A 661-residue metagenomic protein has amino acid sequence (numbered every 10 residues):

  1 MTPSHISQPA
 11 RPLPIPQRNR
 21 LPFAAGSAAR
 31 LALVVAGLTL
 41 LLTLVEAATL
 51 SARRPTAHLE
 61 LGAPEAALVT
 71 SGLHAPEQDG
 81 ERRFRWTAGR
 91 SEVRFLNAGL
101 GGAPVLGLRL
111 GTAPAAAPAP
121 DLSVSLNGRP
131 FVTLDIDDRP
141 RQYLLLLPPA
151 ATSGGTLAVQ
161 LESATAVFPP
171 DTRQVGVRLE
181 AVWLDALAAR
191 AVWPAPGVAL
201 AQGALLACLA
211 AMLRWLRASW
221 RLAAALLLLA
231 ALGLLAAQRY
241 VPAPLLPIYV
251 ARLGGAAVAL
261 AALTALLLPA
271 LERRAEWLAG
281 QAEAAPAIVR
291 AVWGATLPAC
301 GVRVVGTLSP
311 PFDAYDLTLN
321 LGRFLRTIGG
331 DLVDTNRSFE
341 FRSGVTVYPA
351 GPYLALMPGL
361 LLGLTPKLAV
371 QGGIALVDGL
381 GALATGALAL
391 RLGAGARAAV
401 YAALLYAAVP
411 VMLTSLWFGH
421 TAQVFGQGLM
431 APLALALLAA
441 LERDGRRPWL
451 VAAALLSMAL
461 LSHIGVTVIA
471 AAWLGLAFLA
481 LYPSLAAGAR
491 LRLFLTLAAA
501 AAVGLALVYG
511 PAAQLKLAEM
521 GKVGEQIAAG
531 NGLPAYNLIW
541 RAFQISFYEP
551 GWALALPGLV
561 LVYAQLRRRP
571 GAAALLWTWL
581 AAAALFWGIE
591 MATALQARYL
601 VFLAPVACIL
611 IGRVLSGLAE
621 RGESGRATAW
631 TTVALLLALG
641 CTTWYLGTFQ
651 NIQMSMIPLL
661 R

Functional and structural regions predicted by a protein language model:
Q8-A47, R214-A231, R252-V305, T628-V633: Start-transfer (signal-anchor) and selected internal transmembrane alpha helices of multi-pass inner/ER membrane
G197-L205, V508-G510, I527-W579, W587-E590: Alpha-helical transmembrane segments at the extracellular/periplasmic loop-to-helix junctions of multi-pass membrane
R221-A237, A291-P298, W473, L497 (+2 more regions): Transmembrane alpha-helix segments characteristic of polytopic inner-membrane glycan-assembly/cell-envelope
P247-A259, T318, Q423, V468-I469 (+1 more regions): Hydrophobic/aromatic-rich transmembrane helices and adjacent perimembrane loops
R290-A431, M656-P658: Active-site lumenal/periplasmic loops and adjacent helix-entry segments of GT-C-fold, multi-pass membrane
T307, F312-L319, T421, A459-P557 (+1 more regions): Transmembrane catalytic cores of multi-pass membrane glycosyltransferases and polysaccharide-assembly enzymes
R391, R443-G445, S484-L495, G558-A581 (+1 more regions): Membrane-interface helix-loop-helix junctions at transmembrane boundaries of multi-pass membrane enzymes, predominantly
A436-M458, R626-W630: Short hydrophobic alpha-helices at membrane interfaces in multi-pass membrane enzymes
